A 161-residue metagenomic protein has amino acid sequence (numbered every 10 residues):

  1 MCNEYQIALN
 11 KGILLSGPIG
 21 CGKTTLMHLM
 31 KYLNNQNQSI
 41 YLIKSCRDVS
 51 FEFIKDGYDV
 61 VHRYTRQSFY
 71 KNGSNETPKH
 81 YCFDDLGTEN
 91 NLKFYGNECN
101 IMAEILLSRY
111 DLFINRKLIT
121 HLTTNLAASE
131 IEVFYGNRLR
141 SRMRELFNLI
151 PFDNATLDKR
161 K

Functional and structural regions predicted by a protein language model:
C2-N10: Phosphate-binding P-loop
N10, E76-P78, N115-L118: A general structural motif
L15: Hydrophobic anchor at the beta1->P-loop junction of P-loop NTPases
G20-K23: Conserved glycine(s) of the Walker
L26, M30: Hydrophobic positions on the alpha1 helix immediately C-terminal to the Walker A/P-loop
L33-Y81: AAA+/P-loop NTPase substrate/partner-engagement loops
D84-L86: Walker B catalytic acidic pair
T88-K161: Replace "adjacent to P-loop NTPase cores in ATP/GTP-dependent enzymes" with "adjacent to NTP-binding cores
